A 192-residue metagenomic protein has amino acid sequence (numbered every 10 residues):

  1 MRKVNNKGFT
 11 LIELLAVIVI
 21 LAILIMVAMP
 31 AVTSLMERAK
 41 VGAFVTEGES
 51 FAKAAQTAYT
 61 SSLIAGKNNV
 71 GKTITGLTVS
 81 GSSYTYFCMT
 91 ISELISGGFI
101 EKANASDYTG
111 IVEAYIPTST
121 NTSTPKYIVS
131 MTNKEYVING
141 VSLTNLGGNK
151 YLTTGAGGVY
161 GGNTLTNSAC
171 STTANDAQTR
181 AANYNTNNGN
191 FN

Functional and structural regions predicted by a protein language model:
M1-V4: N-terminal secretory signal peptides that target proteins for export/translocation
N6-T33: N-terminal single-pass transmembrane signal-anchor helix
E37-G66: Membrane-proximal N-terminal amphipathic helix
K67-K134: Extracellular/periplasmic head regions of type IV pilus-like filament subunits
P117-N192: Short, surface-exposed interaction loops/tails
